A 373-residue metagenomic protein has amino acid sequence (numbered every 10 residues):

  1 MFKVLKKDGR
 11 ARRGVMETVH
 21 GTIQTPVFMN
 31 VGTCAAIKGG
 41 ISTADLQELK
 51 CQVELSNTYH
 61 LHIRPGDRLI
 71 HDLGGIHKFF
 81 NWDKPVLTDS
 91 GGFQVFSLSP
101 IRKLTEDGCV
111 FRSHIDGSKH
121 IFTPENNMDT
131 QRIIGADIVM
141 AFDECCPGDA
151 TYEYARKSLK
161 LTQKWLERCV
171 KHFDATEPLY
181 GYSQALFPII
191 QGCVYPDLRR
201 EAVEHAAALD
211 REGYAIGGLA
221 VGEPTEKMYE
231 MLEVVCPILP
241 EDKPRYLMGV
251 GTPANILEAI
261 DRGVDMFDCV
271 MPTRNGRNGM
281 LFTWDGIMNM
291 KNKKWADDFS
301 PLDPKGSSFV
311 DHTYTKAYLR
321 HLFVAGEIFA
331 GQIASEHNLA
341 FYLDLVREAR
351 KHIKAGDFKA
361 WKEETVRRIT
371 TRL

Functional and structural regions predicted by a protein language model:
M1-L179, K293-A296: Non-catalytic, usually N-terminal nucleic-acid engagement modules in DNA/RNA processing proteins
M1-V15, I23-G32, G39-G40, D143-D149 (+1 more regions): C-terminal extensions of enzymes
G21, E54, D89, Q131 (+5 more regions): Conserved, mostly hydrophobic/aromatic
N126, T130, K157, L161-R168 (+5 more regions): A non-catalytic, amphipathic alpha-helix used as a structural packing/dimerization or gating element in enzyme scaffolds
G135, L166, V170-F173, E177 (+4 more regions): Structural signal for hydrophobic packing residues in well-ordered secondary-structure cores of soluble enzyme domains
G148-Y152, R156, G213-L219, I328-G331: Glycine- and acidic
K160, T176, G181-L302: Glycine-rich phosphate/ribose-binding loops and adjacent secondary-structure elements that form binding surfaces
